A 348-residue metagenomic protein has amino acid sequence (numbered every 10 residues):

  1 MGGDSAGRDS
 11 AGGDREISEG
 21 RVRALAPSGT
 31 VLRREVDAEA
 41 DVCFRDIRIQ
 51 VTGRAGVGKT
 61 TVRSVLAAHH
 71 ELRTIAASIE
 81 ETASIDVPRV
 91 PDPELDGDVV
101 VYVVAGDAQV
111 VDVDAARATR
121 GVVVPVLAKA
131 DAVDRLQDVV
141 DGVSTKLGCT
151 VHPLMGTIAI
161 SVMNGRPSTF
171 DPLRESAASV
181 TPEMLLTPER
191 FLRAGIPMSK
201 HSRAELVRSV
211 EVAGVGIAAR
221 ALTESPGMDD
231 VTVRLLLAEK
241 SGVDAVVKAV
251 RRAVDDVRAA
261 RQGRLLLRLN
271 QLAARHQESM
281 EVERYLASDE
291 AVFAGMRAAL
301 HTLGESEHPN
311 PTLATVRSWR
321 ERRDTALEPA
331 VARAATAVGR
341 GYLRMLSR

Functional and structural regions predicted by a protein language model:
M1-D4, R8-I17, T312-E321: Long, basic/Gly/Ser/Thr-rich N-terminal segments that mediate initial subcellular attachment or targeting
G2-G3, G13-I85, L95: Conserved G1/Walker A P-loop phosphate-binding module
G13-E16, G20-R23, P27, V31 (+6 more regions): Alpha-helix boundary/N-cap detector
E39, P88-G165: Conserved C-terminal guanine-recognition region of P-loop GTPase G domains, centered on the G4
L66-H70, V140-L147, V250, V254: Hydrophobic, Leu/Ile/Phe/Ala-enriched alpha-helical segments that form helix-helix packing faces
G148-H301: C-terminal end of P-loop GTPase domains and the immediately downstream helical coupling element
E290, A294-R348: Charge-biased C-terminal accessory regions appended to nucleic-acid-, cytoskeletal NTPase
